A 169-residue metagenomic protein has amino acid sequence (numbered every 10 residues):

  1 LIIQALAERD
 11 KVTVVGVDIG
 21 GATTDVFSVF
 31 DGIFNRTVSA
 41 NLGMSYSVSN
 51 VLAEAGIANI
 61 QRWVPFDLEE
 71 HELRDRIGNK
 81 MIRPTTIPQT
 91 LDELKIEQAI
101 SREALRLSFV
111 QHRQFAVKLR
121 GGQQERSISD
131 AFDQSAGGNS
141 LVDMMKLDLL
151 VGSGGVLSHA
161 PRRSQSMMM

Functional and structural regions predicted by a protein language model:
L1-V17, T24-M169: Helical "lid/coupling" subdomains associated with nucleotide-phosphate turnover
